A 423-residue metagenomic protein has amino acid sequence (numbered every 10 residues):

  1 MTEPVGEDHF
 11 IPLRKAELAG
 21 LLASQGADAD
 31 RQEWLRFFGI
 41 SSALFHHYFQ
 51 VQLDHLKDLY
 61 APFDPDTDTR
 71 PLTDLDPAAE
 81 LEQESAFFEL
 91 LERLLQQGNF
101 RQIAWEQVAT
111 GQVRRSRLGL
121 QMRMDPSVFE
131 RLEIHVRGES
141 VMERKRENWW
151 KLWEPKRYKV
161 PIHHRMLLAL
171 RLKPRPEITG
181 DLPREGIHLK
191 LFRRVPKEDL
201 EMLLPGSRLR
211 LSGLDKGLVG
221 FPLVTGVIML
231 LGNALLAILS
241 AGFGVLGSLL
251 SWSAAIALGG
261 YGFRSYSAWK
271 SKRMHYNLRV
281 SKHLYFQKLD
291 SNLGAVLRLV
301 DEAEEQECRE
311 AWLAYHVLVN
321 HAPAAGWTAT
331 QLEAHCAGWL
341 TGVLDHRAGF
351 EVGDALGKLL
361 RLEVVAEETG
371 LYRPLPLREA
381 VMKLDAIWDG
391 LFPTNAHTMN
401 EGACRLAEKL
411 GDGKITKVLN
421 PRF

Functional and structural regions predicted by a protein language model:
M1-K216: Basic, amphipathic N-terminal segments
R210-Y285: Transmembrane alpha-helical hairpins and terminal membrane-anchor modules
Y276, V280-G326: Short alpha-helical segments that sit at the start of domains
P323-V343: Short acidic, hydrophobic short linear motifs in intrinsically disordered regions
D345-D354: Soluble catalytic regions of membrane-associated enzymes that act on cell-envelope and secretory-pathway components
L356-G370: A short, conserved structural fragment
L371-P376: Minor-groove-contacting beta-hairpin "wing" of winged helix-turn-helix DNA-binding domains
L377-R422: Short, amphipathic alpha-helical interaction segments positioned at domain boundaries
